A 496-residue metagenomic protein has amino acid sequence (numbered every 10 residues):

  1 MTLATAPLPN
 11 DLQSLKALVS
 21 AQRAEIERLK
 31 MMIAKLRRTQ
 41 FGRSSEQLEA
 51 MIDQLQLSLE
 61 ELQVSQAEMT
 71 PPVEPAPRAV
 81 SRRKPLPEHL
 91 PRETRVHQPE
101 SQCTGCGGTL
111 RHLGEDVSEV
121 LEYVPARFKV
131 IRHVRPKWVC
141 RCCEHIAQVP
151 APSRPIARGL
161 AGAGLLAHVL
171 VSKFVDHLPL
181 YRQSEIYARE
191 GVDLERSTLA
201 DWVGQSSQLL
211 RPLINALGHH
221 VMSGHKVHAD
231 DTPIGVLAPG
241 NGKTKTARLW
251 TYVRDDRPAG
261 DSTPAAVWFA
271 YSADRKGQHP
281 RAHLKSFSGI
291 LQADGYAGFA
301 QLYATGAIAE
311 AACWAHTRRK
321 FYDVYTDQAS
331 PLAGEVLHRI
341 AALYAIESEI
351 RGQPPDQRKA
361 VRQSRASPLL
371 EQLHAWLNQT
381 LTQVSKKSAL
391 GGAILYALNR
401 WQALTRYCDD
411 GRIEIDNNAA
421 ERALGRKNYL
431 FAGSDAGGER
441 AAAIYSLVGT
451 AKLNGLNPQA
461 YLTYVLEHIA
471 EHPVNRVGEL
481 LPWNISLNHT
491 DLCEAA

Functional and structural regions predicted by a protein language model:
M1-L160, H228-A229, G235, A259-A265: Short, flexible loop/hinge motifs at secondary-structure junctions
T2, R28, E100-S101, R132-A496: Catalytic center-proximal scaffold of phosphoryl-transfer enzymes
